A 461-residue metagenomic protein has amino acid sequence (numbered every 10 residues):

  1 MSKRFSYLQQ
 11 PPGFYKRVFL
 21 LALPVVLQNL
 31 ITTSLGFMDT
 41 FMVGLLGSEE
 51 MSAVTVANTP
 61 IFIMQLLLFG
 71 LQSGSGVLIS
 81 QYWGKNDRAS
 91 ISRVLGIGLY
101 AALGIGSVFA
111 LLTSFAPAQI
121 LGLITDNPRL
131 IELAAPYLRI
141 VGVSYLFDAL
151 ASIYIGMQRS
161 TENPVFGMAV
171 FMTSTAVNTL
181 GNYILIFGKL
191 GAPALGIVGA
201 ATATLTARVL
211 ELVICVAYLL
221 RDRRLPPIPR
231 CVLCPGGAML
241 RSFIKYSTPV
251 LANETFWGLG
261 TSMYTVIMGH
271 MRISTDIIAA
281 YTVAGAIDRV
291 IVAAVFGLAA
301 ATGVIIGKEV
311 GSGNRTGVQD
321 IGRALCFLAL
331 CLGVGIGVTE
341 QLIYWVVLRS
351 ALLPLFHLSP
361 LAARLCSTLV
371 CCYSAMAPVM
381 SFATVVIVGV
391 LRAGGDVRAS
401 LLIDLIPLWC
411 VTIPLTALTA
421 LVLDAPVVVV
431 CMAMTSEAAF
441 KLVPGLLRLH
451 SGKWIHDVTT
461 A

Functional and structural regions predicted by a protein language model:
M1-A22, I79-S144, A192-T248, I306-M376 (+1 more regions): Short alpha-helical transmembrane segments in multi-pass integral membrane proteins
L20-G36, I140, S174, A207-E211 (+4 more regions): Transmembrane helical elements of multi-pass membrane transporters/channels
V25, N29, T40-F41, N58 (+16 more regions): Transmembrane alpha-helix boundary and packing residues in multipass membrane permease domains and related
V26, L30, S34, M38 (+19 more regions): Generic alpha-helical transmembrane segments of integral inner-membrane proteins, especially permease/transport modules
L30, S34-S52, L121-P128, I184-L195 (+5 more regions): Helix-terminus/linker motif at the lipid-water interface of multi-pass membrane proteins
V43-F62, P128-L133, I197-G199, M239-Y246 (+4 more regions): Interfacial/gating helices of multi-pass transporter permease domains
M51-L111, D148-G167, I278-W345, S381-S400: Small-residue-rich hydrophobic transmembrane alpha-helices
Q72, V141-R159, G167-T175, A200-C215 (+5 more regions): Short runs within selected transmembrane alpha-helices of multi-pass transporters and secretion channels
